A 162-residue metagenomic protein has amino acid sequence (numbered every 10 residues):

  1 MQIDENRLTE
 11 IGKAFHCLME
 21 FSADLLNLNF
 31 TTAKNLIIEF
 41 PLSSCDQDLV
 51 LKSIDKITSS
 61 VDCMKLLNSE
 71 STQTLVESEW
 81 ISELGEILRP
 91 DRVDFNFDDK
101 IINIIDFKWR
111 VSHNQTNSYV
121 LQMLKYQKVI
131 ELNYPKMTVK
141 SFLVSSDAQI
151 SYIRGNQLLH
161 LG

Functional and structural regions predicted by a protein language model:
M1-D98, Y119-L121, N133, V144-A148: Nuclease catalytic cores
E83-L161: Mg2+/Mn2+-dependent nuclease catalytic core
